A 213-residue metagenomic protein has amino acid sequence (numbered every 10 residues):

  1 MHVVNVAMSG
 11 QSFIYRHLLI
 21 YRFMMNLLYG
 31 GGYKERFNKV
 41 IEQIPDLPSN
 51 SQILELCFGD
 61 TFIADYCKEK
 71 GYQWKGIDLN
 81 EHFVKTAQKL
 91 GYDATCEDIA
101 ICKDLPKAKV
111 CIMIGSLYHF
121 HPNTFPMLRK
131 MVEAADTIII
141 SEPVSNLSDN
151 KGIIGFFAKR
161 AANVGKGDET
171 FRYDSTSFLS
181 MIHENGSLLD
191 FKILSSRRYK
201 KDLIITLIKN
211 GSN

Functional and structural regions predicted by a protein language model:
M1-D46: Conserved class I S-adenosyl-L-methionine
C57: Conserved S-adenosyl-L-methionine
D60-I101: Class I SAM-dependent methyltransferase SAM/SAH-binding core
I112: A conserved beta-strand element that flanks and buttresses the S-adenosyl-L-methionine
F120-A134: A short, conserved alpha-helix within the catalytic core of class I
A135-N146: Conserved beta-strand signature within the Rossmann-like core of class I S-adenosyl-L-methionine
K151-D168: Short, glycine-/aromatic-enriched active-site segment of Class I SAM-dependent methyltransferases
E169-G186: Short alpha-helix
